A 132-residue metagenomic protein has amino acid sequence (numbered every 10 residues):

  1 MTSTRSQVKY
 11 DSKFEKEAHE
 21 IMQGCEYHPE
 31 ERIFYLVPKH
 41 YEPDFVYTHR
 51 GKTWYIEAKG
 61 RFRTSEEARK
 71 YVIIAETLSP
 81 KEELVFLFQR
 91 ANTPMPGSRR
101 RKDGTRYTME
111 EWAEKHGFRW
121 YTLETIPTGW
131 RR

Functional and structural regions predicted by a protein language model:
T2-D11, K16-G51, K59-A68: Active-site metal-binding core of divalent-cation-utilizing nuclease and nuclease-like domains
Y27-P29, F86, T122: A structural preference for short, hydrophobic beta-strand core positions in alpha/beta folds
R32, Q89, T125-I126: Proline- and acidic/polar-enriched loop/turn elements at helix boundaries
E42-P43, Y107, R131-R132: Short, surface-exposed amphipathic charged segments that create phosphate/polyanion-binding patches used for binding
T48, K52, E82-V85: Residues at the starts of beta-strands that form the adenosine-phosphate
I56: Conserved beta3 VAIK motif of the Hanks protein kinase fold
G60-F118: Catalytic cores of nucleic-acid endonucleases
G117-R131: Charged, structured surface patches that assemble and position nucleic-acid processing machinery
